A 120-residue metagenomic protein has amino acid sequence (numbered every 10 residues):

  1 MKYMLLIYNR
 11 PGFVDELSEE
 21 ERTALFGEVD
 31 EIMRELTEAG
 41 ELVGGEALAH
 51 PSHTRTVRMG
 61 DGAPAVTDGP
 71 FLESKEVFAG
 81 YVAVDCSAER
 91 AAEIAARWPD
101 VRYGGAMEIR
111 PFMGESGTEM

Functional and structural regions predicted by a protein language model:
M1-M120: Conserved, structured core segments of small domains
